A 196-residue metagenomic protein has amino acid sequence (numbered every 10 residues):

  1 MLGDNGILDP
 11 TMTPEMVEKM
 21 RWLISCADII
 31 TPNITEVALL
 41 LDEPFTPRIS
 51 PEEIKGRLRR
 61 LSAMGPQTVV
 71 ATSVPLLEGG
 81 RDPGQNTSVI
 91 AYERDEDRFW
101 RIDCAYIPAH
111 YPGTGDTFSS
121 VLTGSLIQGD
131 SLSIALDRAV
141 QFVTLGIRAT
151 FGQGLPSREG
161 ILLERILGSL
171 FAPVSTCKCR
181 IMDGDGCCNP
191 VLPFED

Functional and structural regions predicted by a protein language model:
M1-G3: A short, structured active-site edge motif that brings together acidic residues
I7-F99: Conserved phosphate/ATP/ADP-binding segment of small-molecule kinases
E36, S73-L77, A105-P108, A139-T144: Glycine-rich beta-alpha junction loops
A38, H110-L132: Short, small-residue alpha-helix embedded
R98-F99, S125-V140: Phosphate-handling active-site elements
R98-P112: Short pre-catalytic strand/loop immediately N-terminal to key active-site residues, enriched for Gly-Thr
S133-D196: Charged C-terminal helix
